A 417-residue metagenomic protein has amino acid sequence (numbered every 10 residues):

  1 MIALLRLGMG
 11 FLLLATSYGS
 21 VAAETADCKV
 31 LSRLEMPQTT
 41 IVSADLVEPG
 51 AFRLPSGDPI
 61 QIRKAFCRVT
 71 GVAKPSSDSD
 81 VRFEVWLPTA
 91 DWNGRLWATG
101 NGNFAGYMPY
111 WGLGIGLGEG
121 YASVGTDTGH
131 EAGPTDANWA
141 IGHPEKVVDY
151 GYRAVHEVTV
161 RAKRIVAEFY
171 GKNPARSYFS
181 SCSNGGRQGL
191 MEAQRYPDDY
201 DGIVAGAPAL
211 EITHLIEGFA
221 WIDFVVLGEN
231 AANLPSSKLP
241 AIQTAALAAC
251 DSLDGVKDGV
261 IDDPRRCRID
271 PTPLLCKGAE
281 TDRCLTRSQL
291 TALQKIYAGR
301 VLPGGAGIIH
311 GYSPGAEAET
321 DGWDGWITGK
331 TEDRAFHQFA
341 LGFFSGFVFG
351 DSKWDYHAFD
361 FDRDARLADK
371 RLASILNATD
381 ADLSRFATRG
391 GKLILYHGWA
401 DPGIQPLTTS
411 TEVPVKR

Functional and structural regions predicted by a protein language model:
R6-S17: Bacterial N-terminal signal peptides
A22-R95, T99, W111, Q243 (+2 more regions): Catalytic-loop region of hydrolases
D80-F83, M108-L113, P134-N138, G189-R195 (+6 more regions): Short, solvent-exposed loop/turn and secondary-structure capping segments
W92-L96, E119-S123, K172-S177, D198-G202 (+2 more regions): Loop/turn elements at helix/coil->beta-strand transitions in domains of secreted/extracellular proteins
N93, N103-P174, E217-G218, V225-G228 (+1 more regions): Cap/lid segment of the alpha/beta-hydrolase catalytic domain
V147, M191-A193, D198-V301: A catalytic-pocket lid/entrance helix-loop region that shapes and gates access to the active site across common
S181-G185, G189: Gly/Ala-rich beta-loop-alpha elbow adjacent to hydrolase catalytic centers
A298-V301, G305-R417: C-terminal subdomain of alpha/beta-hydrolase-fold enzymes, centered on the catalytic histidine and its supporting
